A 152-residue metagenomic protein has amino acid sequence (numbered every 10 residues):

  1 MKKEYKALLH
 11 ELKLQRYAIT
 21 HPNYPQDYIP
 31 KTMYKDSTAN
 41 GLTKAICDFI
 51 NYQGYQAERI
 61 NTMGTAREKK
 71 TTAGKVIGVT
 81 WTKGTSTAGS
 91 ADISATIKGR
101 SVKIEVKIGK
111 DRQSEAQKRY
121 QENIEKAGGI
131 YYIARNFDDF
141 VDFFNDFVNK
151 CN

Functional and structural regions predicted by a protein language model:
M1-N152: Catalytic phosphate/metal-binding cores of nucleic-acid and nucleotide-processing enzymes, i.e., regions that mediate
